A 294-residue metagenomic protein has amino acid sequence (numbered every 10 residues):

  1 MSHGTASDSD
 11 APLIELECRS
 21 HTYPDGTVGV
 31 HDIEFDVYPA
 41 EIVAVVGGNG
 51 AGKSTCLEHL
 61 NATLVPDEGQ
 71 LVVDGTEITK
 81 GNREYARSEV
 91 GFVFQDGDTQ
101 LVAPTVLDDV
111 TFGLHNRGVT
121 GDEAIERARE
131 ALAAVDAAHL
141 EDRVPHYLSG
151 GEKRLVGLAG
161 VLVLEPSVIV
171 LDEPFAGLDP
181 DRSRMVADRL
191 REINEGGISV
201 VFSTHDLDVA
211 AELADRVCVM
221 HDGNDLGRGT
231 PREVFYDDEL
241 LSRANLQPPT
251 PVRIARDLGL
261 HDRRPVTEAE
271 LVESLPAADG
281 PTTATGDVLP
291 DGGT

Functional and structural regions predicted by a protein language model:
V46-G48: The feature captures the beta-strand-to-loop junction immediately N-terminal to the Walker
N61: Helix-to-loop junction immediately C-terminal to a conserved catalytic motif
G69-K80, A86: Conserved ABC transporter NBD signature motif
D122-L140: Conserved ABC ATPase "signature" region
V144-L148, E152: Conserved ABC ATPase signature
V161-L162: ABC ATPase C-loop
T204-H205: H-loop/switch region of ABC-family ATPase nucleotide-binding domains
L240-T294: ABC ATPase nucleotide-binding domains
